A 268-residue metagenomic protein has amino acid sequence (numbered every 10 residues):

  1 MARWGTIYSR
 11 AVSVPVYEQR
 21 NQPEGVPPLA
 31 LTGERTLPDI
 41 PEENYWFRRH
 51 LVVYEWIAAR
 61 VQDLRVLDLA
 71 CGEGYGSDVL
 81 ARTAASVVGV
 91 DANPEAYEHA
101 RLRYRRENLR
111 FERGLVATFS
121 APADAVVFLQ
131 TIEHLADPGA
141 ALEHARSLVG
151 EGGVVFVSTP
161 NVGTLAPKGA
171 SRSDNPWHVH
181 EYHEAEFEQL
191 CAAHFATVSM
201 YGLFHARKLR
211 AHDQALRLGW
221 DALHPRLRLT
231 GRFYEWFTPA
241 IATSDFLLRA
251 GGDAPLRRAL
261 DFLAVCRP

Functional and structural regions predicted by a protein language model:
A2-A121, A125-L129, G139-L142, W177 (+3 more regions): Conserved N-terminal segment of class I S-adenosyl-L-methionine
L80, A145, C191: Class I S-adenosylmethionine-dependent transferase superfamily signal
Q130-H134: Short catalytic micro-motifs in class I SAM-dependent methyltransferases
L135-G139, T159: A structural helix-start
G139-E151: A short glycine-rich, Lys/Arg-flanked "PGG" loop and its adjoining helix->strand segment in the class I
V157-H180: Short, glycine-/aromatic-enriched active-site segment of Class I SAM-dependent methyltransferases
V179-H194: Short alpha-helix
L190-A215: Substrate-binding/catalytic lobe of Class I Rossmann-like enzymes that use SAM or dcSAM, i.e., the mid-to-C-terminal
